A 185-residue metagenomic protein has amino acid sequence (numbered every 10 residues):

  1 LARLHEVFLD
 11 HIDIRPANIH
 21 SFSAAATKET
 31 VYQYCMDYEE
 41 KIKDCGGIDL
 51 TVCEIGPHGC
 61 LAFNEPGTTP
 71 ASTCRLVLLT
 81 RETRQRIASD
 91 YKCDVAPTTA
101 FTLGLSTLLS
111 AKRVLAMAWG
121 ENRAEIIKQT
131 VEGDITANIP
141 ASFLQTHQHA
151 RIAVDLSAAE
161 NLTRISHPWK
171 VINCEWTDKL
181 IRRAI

Functional and structural regions predicted by a protein language model:
A2-H20, A25-I185: Conserved phosphate- and dinucleotide-binding cores of soluble alpha/beta proteins, encompassing both enzyme active
